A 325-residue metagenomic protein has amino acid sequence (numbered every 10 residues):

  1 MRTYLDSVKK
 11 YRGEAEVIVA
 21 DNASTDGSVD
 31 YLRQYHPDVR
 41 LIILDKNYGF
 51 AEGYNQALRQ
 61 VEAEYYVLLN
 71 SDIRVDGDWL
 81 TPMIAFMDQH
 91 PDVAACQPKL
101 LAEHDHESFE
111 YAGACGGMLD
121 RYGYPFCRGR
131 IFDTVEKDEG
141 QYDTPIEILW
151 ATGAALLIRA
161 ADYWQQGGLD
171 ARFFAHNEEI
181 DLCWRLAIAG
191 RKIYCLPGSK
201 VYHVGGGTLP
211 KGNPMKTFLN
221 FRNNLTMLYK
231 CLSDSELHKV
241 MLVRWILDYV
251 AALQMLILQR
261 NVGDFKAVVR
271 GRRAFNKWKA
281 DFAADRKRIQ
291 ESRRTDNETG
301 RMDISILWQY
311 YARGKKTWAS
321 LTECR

Functional and structural regions predicted by a protein language model:
D6-E14: Short, acidic, metal-binding catalytic loop of nucleotide-sugar glycosyltransferases
S7, D21-D30, K46: A conserved acidic beta->alpha catalytic loop
E14-A23, I42-L44: Short beta-strand/loop segment that forms part of the nucleotide-sugar
L44-V61, S71-I73, P82: Glycine-rich, basic loop-to-helix element that forms the pyrophosphate-binding segment of sugar-nucleotide handling
Y66: Short aromatic/hydrophobic "clamp" motif used to bind/position activated sugar donors
R74-Y124: Conserved donor NDP-sugar-binding/catalytic core segment of glycosyltransferases
D143-K200: A short, conserved alpha-helix in the catalytic core of glycosyltransferases
A189-K287, S292-W308, A312: Active-site-adjacent helix/loop segment of glycosyltransferases that harbors family-specific signature motifs
